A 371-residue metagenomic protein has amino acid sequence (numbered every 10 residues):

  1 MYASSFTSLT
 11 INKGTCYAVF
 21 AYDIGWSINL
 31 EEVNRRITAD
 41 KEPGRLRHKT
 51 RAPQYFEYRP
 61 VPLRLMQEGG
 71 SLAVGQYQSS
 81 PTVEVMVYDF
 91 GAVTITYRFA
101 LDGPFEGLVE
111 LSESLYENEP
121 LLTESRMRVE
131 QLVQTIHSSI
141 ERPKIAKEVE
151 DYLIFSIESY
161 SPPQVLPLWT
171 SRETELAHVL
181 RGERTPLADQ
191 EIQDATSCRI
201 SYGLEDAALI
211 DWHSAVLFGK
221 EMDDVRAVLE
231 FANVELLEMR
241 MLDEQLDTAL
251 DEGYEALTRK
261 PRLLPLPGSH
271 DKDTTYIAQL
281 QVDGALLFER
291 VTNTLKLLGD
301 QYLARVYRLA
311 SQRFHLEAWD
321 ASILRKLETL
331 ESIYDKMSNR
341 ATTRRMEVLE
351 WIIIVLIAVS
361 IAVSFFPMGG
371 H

Functional and structural regions predicted by a protein language model:
M1-D206: Short Lys/Arg-enriched alpha/beta "domain-start" segment
N34-Y58, D224-M241, I357-P367: Short secondary-structure boundary segments
R47-K49, L122-R126, L237-E238, E244-T248 (+1 more regions): Short, surface-exposed, polar/charged, turn-prone segments marking secondary-structure boundaries
A73, P81-V83, C198, G203-E205 (+7 more regions): Short, flexible coil/linker segments at or flanking structured domains
T170-S269: Extended, charged amphipathic alpha-helical segments
M241-I361, P367-M368: Membrane-associated alpha-helical segments
